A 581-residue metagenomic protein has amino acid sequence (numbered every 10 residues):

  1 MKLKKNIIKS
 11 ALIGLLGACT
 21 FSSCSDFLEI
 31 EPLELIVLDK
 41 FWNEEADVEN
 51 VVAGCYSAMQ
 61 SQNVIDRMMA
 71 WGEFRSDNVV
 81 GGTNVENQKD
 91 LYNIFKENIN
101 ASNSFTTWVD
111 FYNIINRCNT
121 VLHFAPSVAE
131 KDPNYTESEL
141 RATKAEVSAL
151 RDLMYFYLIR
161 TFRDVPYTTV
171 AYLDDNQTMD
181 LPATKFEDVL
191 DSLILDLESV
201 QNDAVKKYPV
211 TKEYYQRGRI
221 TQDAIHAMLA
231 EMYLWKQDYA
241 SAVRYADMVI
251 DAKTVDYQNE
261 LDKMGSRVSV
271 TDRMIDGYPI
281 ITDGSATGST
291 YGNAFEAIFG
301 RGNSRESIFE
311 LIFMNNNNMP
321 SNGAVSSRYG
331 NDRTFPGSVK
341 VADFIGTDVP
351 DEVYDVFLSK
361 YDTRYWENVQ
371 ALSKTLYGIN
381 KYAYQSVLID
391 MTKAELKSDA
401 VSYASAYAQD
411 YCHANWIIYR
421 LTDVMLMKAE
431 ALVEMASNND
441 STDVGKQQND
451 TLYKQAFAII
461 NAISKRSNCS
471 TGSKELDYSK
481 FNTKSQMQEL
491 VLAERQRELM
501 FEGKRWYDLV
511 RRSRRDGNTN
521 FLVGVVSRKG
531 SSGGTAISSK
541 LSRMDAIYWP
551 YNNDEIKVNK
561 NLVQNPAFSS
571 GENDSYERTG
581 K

Functional and structural regions predicted by a protein language model:
M1-L33, S441: Bacterial Sec-dependent N-terminal signal peptides
S23-F27, Y56, M68, V80-V85 (+7 more regions): Long, intrinsically disordered, low-complexity segments
S25-Q88, V165, L190, D196-A204 (+2 more regions): An aromatic- and glycine-enriched ligand-binding surface/loop that stacks and positions planar moieties
E49-N63, N84-F162, T184-D188, L197-V210 (+3 more regions): Conserved, well-structured interaction surfaces
T347-L421, M427: Flexible, polar/acidic helix-loop-strand segments at domain edges
